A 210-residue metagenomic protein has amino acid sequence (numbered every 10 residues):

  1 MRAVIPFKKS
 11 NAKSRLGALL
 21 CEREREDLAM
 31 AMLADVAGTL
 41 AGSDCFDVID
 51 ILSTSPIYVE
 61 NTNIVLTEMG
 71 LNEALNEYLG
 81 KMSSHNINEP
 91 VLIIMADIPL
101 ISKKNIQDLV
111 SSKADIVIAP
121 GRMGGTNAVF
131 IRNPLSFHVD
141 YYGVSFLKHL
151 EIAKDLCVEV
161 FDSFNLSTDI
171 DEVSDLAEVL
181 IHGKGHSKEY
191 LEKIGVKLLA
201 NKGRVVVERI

Functional and structural regions predicted by a protein language model:
M1-G17: N-terminal nucleotide-binding beta1-loop-alpha1 segment
G17-R25, I64: Short glycine-enriched, charge-decorated loop/helix-capping segments at active-site entrances that position
A29-F46: A short, N-terminal amphipathic alpha-helix
I51-Y58: Short, polar loop motifs at secondary-structure junctions
E60-L92, S145: Short phosphate-binding loop-to-helix
M95-P99: The conserved acidic donor/metal-binding loop of glycosyltransferases
I101-G124: Conserved donor-nucleotide/metal-binding helix-loop-beta segment in metal-dependent transferases, i.e., the alpha-helix
V144, K148-I210: Conserved alpha/beta core of the MobA/IspD/sugar-nucleotide pyrophosphorylase nucleotidyltransferase superfamily
